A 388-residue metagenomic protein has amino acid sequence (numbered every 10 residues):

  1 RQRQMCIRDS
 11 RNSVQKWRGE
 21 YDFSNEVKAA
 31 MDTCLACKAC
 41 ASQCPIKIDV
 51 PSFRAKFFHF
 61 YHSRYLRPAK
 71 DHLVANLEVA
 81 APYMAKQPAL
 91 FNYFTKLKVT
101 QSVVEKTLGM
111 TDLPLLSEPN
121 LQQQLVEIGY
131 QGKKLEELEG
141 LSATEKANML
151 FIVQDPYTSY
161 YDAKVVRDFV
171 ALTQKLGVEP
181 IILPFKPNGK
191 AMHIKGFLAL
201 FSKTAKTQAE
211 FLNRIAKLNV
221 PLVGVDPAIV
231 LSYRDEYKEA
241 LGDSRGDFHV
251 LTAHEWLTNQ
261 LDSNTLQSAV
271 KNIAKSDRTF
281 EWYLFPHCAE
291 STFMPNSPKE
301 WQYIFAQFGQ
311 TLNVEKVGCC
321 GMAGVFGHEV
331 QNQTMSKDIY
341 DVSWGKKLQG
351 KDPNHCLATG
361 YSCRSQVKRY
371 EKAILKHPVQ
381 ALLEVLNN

Functional and structural regions predicted by a protein language model:
Q2-I7: Short, small-residue-biased leader/transition segments that mark boundaries at the very start of proteins
S10: C-terminal catalytic subdomain
S13-G19, G196, N219: Short loop/turn hinge sites at secondary-structure boundaries
V14-A36: Ferredoxin-like iron-sulfur electron-transfer modules
K28-C37, A41, F185, F285 (+1 more regions): Residues immediately within or flanking Cys/His clusters that coordinate Zn2+ in small zinc-binding modules
S42-I48, S52: Long amphipathic alpha-helical segments
P51-N388: Iron-sulfur cluster-binding electron-transfer modules in prokaryotic oxidoreductases
